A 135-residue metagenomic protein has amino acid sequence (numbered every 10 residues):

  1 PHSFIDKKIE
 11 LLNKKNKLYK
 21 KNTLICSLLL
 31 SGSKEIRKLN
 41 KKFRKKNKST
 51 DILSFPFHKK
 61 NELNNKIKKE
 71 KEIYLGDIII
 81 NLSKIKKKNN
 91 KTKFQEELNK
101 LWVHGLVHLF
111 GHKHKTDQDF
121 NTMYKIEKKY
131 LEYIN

Functional and structural regions predicted by a protein language model:
P1-L101, V107-N135: An acidic/histidine-cluster motif and surrounding catalytic segment that typifies divalent-metal-assisted enzyme active
